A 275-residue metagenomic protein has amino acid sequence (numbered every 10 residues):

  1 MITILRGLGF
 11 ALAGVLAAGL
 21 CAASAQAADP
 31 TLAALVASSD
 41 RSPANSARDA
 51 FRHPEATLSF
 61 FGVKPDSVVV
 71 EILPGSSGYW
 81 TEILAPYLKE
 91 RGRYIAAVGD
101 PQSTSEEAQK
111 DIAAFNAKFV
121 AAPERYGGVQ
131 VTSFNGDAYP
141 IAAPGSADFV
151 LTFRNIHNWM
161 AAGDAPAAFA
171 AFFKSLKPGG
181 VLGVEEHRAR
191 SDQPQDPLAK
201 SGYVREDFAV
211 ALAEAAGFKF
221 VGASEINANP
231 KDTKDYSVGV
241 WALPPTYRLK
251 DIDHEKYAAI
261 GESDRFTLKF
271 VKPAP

Functional and structural regions predicted by a protein language model:
L32-F60, K64: Class I SAM-dependent methyltransferase Rossmann-like catalytic core, especially the SAM/SAH-binding loop
D66-S76: Conserved class I S-adenosyl-L-methionine
A85, A165-P178: A short glycine-rich, Lys/Arg-flanked "PGG" loop and its adjoining helix->strand segment in the class I
L88-K89, W159-M160, L176-K177: Helix-to-beta-strand junctions that scaffold the AdoMet/dcAdoMet cofactor pocket in Class I SAM-dependent enzymes
I95, G179-H187: Conserved beta-strand signature within the Rossmann-like core of class I S-adenosyl-L-methionine
A108-A138: S-adenosyl-L-methionine
P140-V150: A short acidic, Gly/Pro-enriched loop at the edge of an enzyme's catalytic core that lines a small-molecule cofactor
Y257-P275: C-terminal lobe and adjacent flexible extensions of AdoMet/dcAdoMet transferase-like proteins
